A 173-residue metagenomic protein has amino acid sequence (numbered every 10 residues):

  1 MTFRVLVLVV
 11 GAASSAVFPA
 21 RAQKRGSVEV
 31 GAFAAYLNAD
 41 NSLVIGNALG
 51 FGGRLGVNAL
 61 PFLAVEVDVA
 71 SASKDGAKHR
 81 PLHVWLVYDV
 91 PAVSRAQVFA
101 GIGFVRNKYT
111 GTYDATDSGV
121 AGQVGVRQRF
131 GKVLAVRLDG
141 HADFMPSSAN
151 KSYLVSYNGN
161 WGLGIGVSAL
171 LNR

Functional and structural regions predicted by a protein language model:
M1-G26, N172-R173: Cleavable N-terminal export/targeting peptides
R21-Q23, D40-V44, A72-A77, T110-A115 (+1 more regions): Outer-membrane beta-barrel domain signature
K24-N38, V98-A100: Transmembrane beta-strand segments of Gram-negative outer membrane beta-barrel proteins
A34-L37, V105, A142-F144: Generic short beta-strand segments
Y36-G53, A115-D117: Surface-exposed strand-loop-strand hairpins of Gram-negative outer-membrane beta-barrel proteins
N41, I45-L49, R129, V133-A135 (+2 more regions): Subset of outer-membrane beta-barrel
R54-V136, L163-R173: Gram-negative (and chloroplast) outer-membrane scaffold detector with strong preference for beta-barrel transmembrane
